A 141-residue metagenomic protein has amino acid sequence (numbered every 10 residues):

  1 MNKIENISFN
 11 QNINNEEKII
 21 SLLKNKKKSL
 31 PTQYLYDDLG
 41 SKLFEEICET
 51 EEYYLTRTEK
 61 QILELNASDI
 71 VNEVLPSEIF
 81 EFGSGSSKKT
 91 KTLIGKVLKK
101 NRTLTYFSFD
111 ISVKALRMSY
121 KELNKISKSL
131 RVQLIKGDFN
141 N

Functional and structural regions predicted by a protein language model:
M1-Q33, S41: N-terminal auxiliary segments of SAM/dcSAM-dependent transferases
K27-V74: Class I SAM-dependent methyltransferase Rossmann-like catalytic core, especially the SAM/SAH-binding loop
P76-G85: Conserved class I S-adenosyl-L-methionine
S86-N101: Conserved SAM-binding loop of SAM-dependent methyltransferases across substrates and taxa, primarily the Class I
R102-F107: Short beta-strand element of Class I
F109-S112: Conserved SAM/SAH-binding beta-strand->alpha-helix loop
L116-L123: Conserved SAM-binding loop
L123-N141: S-adenosyl-L-methionine
